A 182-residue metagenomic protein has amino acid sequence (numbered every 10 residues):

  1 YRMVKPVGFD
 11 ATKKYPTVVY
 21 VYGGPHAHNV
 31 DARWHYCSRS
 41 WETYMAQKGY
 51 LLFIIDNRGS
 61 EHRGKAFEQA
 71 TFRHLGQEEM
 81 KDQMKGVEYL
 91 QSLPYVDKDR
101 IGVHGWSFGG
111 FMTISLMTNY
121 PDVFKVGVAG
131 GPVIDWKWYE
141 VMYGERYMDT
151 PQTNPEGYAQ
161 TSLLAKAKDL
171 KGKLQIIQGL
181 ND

Functional and structural regions predicted by a protein language model:
Y1-D182: Serine-hydrolase catalytic core recognition
